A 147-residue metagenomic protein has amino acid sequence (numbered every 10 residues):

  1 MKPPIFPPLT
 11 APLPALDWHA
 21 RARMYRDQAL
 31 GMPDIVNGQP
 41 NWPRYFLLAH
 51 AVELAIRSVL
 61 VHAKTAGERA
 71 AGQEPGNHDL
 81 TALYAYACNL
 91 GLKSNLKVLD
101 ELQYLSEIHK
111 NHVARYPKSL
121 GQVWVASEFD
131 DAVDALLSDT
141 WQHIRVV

Functional and structural regions predicted by a protein language model:
M1-A20, R26, K64-V147: Long, charged low-complexity segments
A20-R21, S58: Short N-terminal helix-initiation segments at or just after the protein's N-terminus
D27-P43: Helix-loop segments that flank and shape redox-cofactor active sites
N41-V61: Short, hydrophobic, well-ordered secondary-structure elements
